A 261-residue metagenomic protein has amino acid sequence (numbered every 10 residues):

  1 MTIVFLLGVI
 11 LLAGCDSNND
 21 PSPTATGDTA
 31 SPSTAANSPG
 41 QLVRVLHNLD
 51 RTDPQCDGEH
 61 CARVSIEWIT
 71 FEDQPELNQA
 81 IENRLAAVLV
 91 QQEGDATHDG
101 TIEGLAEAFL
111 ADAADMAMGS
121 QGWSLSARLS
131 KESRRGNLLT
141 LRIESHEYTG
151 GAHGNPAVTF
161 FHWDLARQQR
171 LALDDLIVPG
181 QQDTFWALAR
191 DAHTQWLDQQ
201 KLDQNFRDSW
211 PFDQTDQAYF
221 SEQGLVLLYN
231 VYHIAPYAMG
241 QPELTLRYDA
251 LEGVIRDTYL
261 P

Functional and structural regions predicted by a protein language model:
M1-L6: Sec-dependent signal peptide recognition, specifically the positively charged N-region followed immediately by
L11-G14: C-terminal motif of bacterial Sec signal peptides marking the signal peptidase cleavage site
D16-P261: Compositionally biased intrinsically disordered regions enriched in Thr/Gly
